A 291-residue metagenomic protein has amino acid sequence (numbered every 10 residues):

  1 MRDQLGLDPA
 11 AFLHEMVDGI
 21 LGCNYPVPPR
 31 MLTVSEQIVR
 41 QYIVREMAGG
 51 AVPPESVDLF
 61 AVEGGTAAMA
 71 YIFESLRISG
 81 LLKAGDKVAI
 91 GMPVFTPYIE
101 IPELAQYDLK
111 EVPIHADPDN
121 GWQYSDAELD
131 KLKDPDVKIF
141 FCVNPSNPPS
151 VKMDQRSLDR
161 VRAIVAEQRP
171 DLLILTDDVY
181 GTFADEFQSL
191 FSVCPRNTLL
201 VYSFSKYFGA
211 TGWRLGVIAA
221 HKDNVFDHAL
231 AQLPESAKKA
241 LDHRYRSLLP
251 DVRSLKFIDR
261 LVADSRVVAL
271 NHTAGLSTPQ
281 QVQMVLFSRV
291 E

Functional and structural regions predicted by a protein language model:
G6-R169, D178-P195, L199, E291: Conserved core of the PLP fold type I
L32, N197-E291: Conserved core segment of the aminotransferase class I/II
I174-L175: Residue-level marker for buried hydrophobic side chains located in beta-strands that build the well-ordered beta-sheet
